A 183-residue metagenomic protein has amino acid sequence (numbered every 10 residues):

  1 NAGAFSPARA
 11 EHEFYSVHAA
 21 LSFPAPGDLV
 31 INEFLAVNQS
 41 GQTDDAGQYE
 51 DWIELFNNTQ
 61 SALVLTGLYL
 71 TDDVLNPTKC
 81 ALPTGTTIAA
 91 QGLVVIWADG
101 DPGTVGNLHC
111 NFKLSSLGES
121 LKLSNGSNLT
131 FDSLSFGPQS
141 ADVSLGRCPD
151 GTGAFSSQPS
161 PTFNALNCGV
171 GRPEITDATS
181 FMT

Functional and structural regions predicted by a protein language model:
N1-T183: Intrinsically disordered, low-complexity linkers and terminal tails enriched in Ser/Thr/Pro/Gly with interspersed basic
